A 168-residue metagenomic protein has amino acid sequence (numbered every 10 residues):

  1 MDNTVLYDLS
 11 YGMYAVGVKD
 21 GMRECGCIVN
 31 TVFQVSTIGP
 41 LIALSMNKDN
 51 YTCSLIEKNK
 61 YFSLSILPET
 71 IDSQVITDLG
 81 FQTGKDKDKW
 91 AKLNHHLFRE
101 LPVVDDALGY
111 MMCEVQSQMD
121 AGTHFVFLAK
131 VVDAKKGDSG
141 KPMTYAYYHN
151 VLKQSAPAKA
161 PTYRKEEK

Functional and structural regions predicted by a protein language model:
M1-K168: Basic, polyanion-binding surface patches
